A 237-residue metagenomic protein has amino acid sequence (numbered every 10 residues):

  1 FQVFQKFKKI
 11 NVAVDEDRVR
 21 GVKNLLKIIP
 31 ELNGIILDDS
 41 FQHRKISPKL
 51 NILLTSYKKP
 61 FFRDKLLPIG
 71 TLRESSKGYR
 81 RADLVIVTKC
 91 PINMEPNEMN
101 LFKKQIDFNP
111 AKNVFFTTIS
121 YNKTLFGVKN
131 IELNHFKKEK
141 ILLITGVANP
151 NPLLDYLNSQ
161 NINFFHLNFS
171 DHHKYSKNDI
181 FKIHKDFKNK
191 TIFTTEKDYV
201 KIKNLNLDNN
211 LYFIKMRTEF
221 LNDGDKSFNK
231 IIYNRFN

Functional and structural regions predicted by a protein language model:
F1-N109: Phosphate/Mg2+-binding loops and adjacent switch elements in nucleotide/diphosphate-handling enzyme cores
R20-N24, P152-L153, K201-I202: Phosphate- and divalent-cation-binding pockets in alpha/beta enzyme and binding domains that engage nucleotide-derived
G34-L37, L53, L143-T145, T191-T195: Short, hydrophobic beta-strand segments that form beta-sheet elements in well-ordered domains
D39-Q42, P150, E196-V200: Short, polar loop motifs at secondary-structure junctions
T55, T117, L167, I214-K215: Hydrophobic residues at beta-strand termini and immediately following loops that shape nucleotide-binding pockets
P60-F193: C-terminal accessory "lid"/substrate-recognition subdomains
S170-H173, L207-N237: Short, flexible loop segments at boundaries between secondary-structure elements
H184, K188-D208: Phosphate-bearing ligand-interacting subdomains that bind or position ATP/ADP/UDP/GDP/NAD(P) or nucleotide-linked
